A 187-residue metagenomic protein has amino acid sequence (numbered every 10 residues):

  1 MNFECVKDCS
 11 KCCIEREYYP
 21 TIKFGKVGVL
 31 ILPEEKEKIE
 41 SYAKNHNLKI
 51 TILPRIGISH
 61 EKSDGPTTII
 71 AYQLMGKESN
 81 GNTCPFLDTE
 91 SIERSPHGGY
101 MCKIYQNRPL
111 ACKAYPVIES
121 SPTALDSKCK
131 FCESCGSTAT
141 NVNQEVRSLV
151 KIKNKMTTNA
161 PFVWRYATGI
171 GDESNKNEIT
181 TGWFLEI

Functional and structural regions predicted by a protein language model:
M1-I187: Short loop/turn segments that flank or connect secondary-structure elements
